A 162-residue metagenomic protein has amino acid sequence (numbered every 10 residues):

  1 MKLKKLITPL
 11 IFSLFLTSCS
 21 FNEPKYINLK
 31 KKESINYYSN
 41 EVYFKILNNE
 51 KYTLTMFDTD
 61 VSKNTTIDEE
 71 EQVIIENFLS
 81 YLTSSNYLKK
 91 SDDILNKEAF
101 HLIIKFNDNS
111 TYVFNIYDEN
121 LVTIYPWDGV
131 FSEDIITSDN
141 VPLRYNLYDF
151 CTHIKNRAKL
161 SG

Functional and structural regions predicted by a protein language model:
M1-T17: Sec-dependent bacterial lipoprotein signal peptides
S20-G162: Function-determining sites in protein domains
